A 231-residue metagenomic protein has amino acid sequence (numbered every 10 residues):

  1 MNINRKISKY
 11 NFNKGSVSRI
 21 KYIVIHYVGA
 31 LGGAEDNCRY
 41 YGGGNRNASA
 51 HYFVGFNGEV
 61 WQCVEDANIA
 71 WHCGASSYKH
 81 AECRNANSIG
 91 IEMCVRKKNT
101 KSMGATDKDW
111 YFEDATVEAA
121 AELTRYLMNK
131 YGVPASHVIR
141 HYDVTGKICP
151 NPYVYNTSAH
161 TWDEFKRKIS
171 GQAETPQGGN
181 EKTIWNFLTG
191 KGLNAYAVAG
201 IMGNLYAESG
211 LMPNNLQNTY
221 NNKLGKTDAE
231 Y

Functional and structural regions predicted by a protein language model:
M1-R84, N180-E181, F187-G190, N218: N-terminal catalytic cores of peptidoglycan-degrading enzymes
I3-N4, S16-V17, C94-G178: Basic/polar, cationic surfaces and motifs that engage anionic cell-wall and phosphate/carboxylate ligands
S8, A119, D143, A199 (+1 more regions): Catalytic phosphate/metal-binding cores of nucleic-acid and nucleotide-processing enzymes, i.e., regions that mediate
Y22-H26, A50-V54, E59-V64, S88-M93 (+3 more regions): Structural recognition of the beta-strand scaffold that forms the well-ordered cores of secreted hydrolase catalytic
Y27, V64, L127-Y131, I169 (+2 more regions): Sec/Tat-exported extracytoplasmic proteins
G29-G33, N57-V60, D66-W71, V95-N99 (+4 more regions): Solvent-exposed loop/turn segments at secondary-structure junctions within structured extracellular/periplasmic domains
E174-A199: Glycine-rich short-loop/terminal segments
A195-Y231: Catalytic glycan-binding domains that act on GlcNAc-containing polysaccharides
